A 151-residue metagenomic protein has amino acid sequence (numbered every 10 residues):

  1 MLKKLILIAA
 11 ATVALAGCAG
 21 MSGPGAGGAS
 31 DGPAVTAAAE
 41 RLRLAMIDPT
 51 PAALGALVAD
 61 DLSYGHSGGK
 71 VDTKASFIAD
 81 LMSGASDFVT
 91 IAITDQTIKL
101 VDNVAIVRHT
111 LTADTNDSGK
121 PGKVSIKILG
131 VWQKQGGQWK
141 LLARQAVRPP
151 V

Functional and structural regions predicted by a protein language model:
M1-I8: Bacterial N-terminal signal peptides that target proteins for export
I8-G17: Bacterial N-terminal signal peptides
G17-D60, L100: Short, low-complexity N-terminal intrinsically disordered segments enriched in polar/charged residues
L42, F77, I93-I98, L111-A113 (+1 more regions): Hydrophobic/aromatic beta-strand elements that line small-molecule binding cavities or substrate pockets in beta-rich
D61-D72, M82-D87: A short gly/proline-enriched turn/hairpin at secondary-structure junctions
L81-K120: Surface-exposed, charged secondary-structure patches
S125-P150: Short beta-strand edge/turn micro-motifs at domain boundaries
